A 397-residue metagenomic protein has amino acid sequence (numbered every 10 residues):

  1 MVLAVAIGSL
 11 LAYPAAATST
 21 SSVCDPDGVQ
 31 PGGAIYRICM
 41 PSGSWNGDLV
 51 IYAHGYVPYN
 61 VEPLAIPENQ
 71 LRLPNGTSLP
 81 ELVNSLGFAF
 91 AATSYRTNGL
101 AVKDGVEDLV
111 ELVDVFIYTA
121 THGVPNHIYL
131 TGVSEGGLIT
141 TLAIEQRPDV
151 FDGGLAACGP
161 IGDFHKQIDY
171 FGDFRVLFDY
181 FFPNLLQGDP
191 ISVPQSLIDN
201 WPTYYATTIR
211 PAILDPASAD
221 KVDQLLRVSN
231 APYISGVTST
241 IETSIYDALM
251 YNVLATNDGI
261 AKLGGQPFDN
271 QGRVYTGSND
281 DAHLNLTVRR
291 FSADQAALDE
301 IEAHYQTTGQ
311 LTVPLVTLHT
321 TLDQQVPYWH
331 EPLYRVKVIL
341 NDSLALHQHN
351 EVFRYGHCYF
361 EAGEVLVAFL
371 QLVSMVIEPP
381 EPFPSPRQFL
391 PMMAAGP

Functional and structural regions predicted by a protein language model:
T18-W45, H283-S292: N-terminal cap/lid segment of alpha/beta-hydrolase-fold proteins
G43-N46, L112-S134, V150: Gly/Ser-rich "nucleophile elbow"/oxyanion-hole loop immediately N-terminal to the catalytic nucleophile in hydrolases
G47-V57: Short beta-strand element of the alpha/beta-hydrolase
N126-F182: Primarily recognizes the serine-hydrolase "nucleophile elbow" in alpha/beta-hydrolase and SGNH/GDSL folds
P160-Q306: Accessory cap/linker subdomain of secreted extracellular hydrolases
T317-H319: Short beta-strand/loop motif that positions the catalytic acidic residue of the alpha/beta-hydrolase fold
Q324-H330: Conserved alpha/beta-hydrolase "acid-adjacent" motif
L346-E361: Histidine-bearing beta->alpha loop at or near hydrolase active sites
